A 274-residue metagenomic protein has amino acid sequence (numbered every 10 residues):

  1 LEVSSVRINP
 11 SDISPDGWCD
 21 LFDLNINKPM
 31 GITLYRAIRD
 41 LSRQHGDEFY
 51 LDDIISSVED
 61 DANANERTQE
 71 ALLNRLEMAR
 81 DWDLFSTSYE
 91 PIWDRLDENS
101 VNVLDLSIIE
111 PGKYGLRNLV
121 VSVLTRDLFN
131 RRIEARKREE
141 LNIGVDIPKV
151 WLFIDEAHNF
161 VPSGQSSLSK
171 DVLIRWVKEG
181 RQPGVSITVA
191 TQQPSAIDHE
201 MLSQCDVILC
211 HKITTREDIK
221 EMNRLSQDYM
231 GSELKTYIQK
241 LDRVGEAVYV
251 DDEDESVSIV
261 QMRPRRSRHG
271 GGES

Functional and structural regions predicted by a protein language model:
L1, K170, D228-G231, Y249 (+2 more regions): Glycine-rich phosphate-binding loop of nucleotide-binding enzymes
L1-R175, Q239-E255: P-loop NTPase motor domains
G46-D47, I208-L209, V250, R265-R266: Short alpha-helix boundary/capping motifs
L106, I213, M262: Active-site donor-binding loop signature of nucleotide-sugar glycosyltransferases
G112, D218, R266-H269: A short local loop/turn or secondary-structure capping micro-motif enriched for an aromatic residue
L119-S122, D206, S226-Q227, P264-R265: Short, solvent-exposed amphipathic alpha-helical segments in soluble enzyme and RNA/protein-processing domains
W176-V257: Conserved ATP-driven motor cores of ASCE-family P-loop NTPases powering translocation/secretion/packaging/pilus
V257-S274: Charge-patterned, long linear interaction tracts outside catalytic cores
